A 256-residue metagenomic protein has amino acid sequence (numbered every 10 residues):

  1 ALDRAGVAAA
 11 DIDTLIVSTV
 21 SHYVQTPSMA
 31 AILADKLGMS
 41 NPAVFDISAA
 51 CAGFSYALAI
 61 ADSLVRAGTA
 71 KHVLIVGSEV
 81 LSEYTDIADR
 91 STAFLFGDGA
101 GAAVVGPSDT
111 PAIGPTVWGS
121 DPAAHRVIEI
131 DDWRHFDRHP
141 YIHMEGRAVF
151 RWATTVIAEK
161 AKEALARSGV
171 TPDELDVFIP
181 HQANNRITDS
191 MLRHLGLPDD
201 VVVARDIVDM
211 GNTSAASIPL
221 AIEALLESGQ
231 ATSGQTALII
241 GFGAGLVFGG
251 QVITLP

Functional and structural regions predicted by a protein language model:
A1-D13, W133-E174, I187-D199, A221 (+2 more regions): Conserved active-site "lid/cap" helical segment
L2, S21-H22, D35-K36, S40 (+2 more regions): Claisen-condensing/thiolase-fold acyl-transfer catalytic domains that form or cleave C-C bonds in fatty acid
D11-I16, L33-S48, S82-A88, P198-R205: Glycine/charged-rich beta-loop-alpha catalytic/anionic-binding loops adjacent to active sites
S18, S48, V73-E79, V105 (+1 more regions): Short beta-strand segments
V24-G38, L74-L81, I130-H135, T188-D199: Acidic-glycine-rich active-site phosphate/pyrophosphate-binding loop
T26-S28, T85-A88, F248-V252: Short acidic, glycine/serine/threonine-rich loops at helix termini
R66-G99: Flexible, glycine-rich active-site loops centered on histidine and acidic residues that chelate a metal or position
D89-T155, E159-E163, F242, T254-P256: Condensing-enzyme catalytic core mediating Claisen C-C bond formation in acyl metabolism
